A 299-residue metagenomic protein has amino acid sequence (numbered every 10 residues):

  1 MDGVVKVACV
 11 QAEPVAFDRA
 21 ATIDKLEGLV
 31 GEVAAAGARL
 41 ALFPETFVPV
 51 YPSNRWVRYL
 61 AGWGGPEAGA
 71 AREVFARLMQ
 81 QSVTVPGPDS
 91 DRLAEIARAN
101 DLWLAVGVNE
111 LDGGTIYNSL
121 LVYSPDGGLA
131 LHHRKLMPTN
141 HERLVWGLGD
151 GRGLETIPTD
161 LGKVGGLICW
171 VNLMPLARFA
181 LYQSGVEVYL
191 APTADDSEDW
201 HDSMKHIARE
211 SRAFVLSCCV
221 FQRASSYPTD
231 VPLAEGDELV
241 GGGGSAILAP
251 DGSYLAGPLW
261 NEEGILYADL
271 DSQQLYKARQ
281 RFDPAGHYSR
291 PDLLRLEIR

Functional and structural regions predicted by a protein language model:
D2-C9: Extreme N-terminal starter segment of soluble prokaryotic enzymes
Q11-G28: N-terminal phosphate-binding loop and adjacent alpha-helix
R19, G31-P125, D195-S197, H201-A213 (+1 more regions): Cys-nucleophile CN-hydrolase/nitrilase-fold catalytic domain and related Cys-dependent amidase chemistry that acts on
T84-V85, D89-D91, E95, E110-E187 (+3 more regions): Active-site catalytic loop in hydrolytic enzyme cores
V106-V108, S119-V122, E155, S245-I247 (+1 more regions): Short beta-strand scaffold segments in enzyme catalytic cores
V220-R299: C-terminal beta-strand edge segments of enzyme domains
